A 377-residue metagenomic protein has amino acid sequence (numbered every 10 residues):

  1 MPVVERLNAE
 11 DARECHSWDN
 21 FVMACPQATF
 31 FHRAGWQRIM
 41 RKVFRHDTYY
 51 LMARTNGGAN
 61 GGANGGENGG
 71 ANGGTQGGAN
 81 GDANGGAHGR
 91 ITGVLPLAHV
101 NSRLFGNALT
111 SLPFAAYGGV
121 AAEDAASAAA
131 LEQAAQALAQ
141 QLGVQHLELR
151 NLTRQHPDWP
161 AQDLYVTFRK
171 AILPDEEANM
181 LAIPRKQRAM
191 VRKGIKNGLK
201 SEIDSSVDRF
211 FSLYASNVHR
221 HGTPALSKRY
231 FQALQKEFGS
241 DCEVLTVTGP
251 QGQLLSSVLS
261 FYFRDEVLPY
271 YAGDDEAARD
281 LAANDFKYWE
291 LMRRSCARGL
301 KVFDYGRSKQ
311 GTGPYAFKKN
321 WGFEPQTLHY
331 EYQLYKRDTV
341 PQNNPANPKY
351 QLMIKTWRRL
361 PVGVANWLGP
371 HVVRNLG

Functional and structural regions predicted by a protein language model:
P2-G57, G85-H88, L95-F105, N151-D280: A conserved beta-strand-loop-helix scaffold within acyl/acetyltransferase catalytic domains
H46-T48, Q141-V144, R298-L300: Short, high-confidence coil segments that cap the C-terminus of an alpha-helix and link into the following beta-strand
M52-R54, T92, L104, A115 (+3 more regions): Aromatic (often tryptophan-rich) hydrophobic motifs at membrane interfaces
A59-H88: Long, intrinsically disordered low-complexity tandem-repeat segments
H99, T153-A178, K301, Y305-G377: Active-site/acyl-donor-binding loops of N-acyltransferases
N101-Y117: Conserved acyl-donor/pantetheine-binding loop and adjacent beta-alpha core of acyl/acetyltransferases and related
V120: Phosphate-centric recognition/catalysis
A126-T167: Non-catalytic accessory segments adjacent to catalytic cores
